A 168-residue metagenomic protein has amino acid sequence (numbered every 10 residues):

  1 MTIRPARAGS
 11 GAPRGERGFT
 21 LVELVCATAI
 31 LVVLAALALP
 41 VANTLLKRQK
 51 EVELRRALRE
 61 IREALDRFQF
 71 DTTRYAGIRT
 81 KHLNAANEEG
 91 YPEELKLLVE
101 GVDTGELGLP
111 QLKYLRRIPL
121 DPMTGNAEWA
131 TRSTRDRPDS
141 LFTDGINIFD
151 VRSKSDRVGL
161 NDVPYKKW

Functional and structural regions predicted by a protein language model:
M1-G11: N-terminal Lys/Arg-rich, disordered targeting/topogenic segments
T2, R14-A42: N-terminal single-pass transmembrane signal-anchor helix
G9-G15, R59: Intrinsically disordered, low-complexity Ser/Thr/Pro-rich tracts
A42-Q49, T80-L83: Short helix/strand-bridging catalytic loops that position acidic/His residues to coordinate divalent metals and engage
L46-R74, G90: Membrane-proximal N-terminal amphipathic helix
D66-W168: Low-complexity, acidic interaction segments enriched in glycine
